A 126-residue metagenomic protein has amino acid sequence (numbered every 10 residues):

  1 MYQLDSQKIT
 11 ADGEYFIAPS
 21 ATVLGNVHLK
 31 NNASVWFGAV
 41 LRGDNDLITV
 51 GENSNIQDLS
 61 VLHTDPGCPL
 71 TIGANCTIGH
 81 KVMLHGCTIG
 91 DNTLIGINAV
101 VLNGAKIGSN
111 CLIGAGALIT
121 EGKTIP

Functional and structural regions predicted by a protein language model:
M1-Y15: Extreme N-terminal tail/first-helix region
G13, A18-P19, L24-G25, K30-N31 (+15 more regions): Left-handed beta-helix
I48: A short, polar/charged loop-to-alpha-helix boundary motif
